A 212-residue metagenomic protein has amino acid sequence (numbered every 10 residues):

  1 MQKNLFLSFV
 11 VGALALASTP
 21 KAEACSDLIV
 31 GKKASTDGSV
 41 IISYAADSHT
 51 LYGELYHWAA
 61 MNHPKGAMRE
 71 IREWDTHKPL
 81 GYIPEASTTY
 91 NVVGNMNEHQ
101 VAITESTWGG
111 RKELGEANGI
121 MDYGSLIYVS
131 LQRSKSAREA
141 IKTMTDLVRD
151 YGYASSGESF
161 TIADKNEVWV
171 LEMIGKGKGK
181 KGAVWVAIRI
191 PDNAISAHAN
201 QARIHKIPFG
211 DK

Functional and structural regions predicted by a protein language model:
M1-F9: Bacterial N-terminal signal peptides that target proteins for export
S8-A17: Bacterial N-terminal signal peptides
S18-A24: Sec/Tat signal peptide C-region and signal peptidase I cleavage site
C25-Y123, T143-K212: A contiguous strand-loop segment
G115-A117, S125-S134: Second-shell loop/turn segments in exported
